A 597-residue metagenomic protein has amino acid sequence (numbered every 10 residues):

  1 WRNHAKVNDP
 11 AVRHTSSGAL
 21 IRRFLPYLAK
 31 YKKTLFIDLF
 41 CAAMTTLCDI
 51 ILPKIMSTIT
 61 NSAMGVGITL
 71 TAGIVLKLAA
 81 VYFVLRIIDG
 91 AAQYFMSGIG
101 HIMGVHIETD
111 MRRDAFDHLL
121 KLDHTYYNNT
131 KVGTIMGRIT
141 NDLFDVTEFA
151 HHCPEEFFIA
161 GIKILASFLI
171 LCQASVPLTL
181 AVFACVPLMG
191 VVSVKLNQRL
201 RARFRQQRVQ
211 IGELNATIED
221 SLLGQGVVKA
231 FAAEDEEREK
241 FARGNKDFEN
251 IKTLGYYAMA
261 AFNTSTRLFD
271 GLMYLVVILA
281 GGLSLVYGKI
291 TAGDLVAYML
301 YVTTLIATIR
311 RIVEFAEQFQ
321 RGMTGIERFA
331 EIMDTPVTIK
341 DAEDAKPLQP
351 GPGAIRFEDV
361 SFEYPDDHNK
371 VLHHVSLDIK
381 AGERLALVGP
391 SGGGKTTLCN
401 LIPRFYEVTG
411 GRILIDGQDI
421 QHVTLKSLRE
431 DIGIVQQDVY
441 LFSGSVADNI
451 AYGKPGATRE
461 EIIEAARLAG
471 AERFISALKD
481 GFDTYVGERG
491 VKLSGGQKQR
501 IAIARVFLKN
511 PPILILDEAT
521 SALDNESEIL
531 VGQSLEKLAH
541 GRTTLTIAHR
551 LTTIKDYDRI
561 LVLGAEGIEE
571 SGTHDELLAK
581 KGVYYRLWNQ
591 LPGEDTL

Functional and structural regions predicted by a protein language model:
D9-S17, F40-C41, C48-N61, L85-V132 (+12 more regions): Juxtamembrane helix-loop junctions of ABC transporter transmembrane domains
S16-K32, I135: A short amphipathic helical element positioned immediately N-terminal to and/or at the very start of a transmembrane
K32, H124-T125, N141-A150, P154 (+11 more regions): An intracellular "coupling" helix at the cytosolic face of ABC transporter transmembrane type-1 domains
L35-F95, C172-P177, L275, G288-A292: Transmembrane helix-loop-helix hairpins at lipid-water interfaces of multipass membrane proteins, especially the type-1
F40, C48, L52, T71 (+5 more regions): Hydrophobic alpha-helical transmembrane segments of ABC transporter permease domains
G65-G67, T71-A80, I170-A184, L254-E327 (+1 more regions): Helix-loop-helix
A342, L348-L597: ABC-type nucleotide-binding domain
